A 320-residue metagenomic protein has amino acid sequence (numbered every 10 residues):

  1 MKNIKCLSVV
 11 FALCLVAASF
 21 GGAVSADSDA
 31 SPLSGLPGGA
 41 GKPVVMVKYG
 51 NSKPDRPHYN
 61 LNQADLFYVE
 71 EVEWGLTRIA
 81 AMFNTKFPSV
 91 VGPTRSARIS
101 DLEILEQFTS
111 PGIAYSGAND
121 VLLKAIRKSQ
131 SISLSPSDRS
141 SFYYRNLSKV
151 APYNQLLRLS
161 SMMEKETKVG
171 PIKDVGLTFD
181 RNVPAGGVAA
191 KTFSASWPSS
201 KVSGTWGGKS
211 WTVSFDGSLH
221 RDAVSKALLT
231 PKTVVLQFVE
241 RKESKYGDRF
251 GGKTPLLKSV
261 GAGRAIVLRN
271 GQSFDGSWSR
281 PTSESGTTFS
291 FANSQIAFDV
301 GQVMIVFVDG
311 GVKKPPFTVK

Functional and structural regions predicted by a protein language model:
M1-V10: Bacterial N-terminal signal peptides that target proteins for export
V10-S19: Bacterial N-terminal signal peptides
A18-A30: Sec-dependent signal peptide cleavage junction
D27-Y68, E73-K320: A surface/extracellular/periplasmic glyco- and lipid-processing/surface-interacting theme
